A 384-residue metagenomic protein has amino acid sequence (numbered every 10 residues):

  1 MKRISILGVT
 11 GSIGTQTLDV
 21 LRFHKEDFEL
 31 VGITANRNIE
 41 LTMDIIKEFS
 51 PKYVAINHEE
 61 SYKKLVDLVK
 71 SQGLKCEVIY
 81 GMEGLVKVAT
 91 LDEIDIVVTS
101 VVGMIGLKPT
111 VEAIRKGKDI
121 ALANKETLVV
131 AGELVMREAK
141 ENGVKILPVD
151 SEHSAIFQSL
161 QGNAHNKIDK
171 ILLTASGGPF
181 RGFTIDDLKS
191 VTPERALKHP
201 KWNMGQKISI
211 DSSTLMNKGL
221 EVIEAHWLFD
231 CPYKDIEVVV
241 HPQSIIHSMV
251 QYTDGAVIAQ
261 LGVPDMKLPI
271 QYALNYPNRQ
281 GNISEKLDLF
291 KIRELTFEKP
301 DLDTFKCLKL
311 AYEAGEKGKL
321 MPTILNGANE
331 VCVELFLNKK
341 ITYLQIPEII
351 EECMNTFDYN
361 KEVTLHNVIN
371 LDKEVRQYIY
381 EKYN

Functional and structural regions predicted by a protein language model:
M1-N384: Catalytic, metal-anchored helix/loop core of enzyme active sites in primary metabolism
